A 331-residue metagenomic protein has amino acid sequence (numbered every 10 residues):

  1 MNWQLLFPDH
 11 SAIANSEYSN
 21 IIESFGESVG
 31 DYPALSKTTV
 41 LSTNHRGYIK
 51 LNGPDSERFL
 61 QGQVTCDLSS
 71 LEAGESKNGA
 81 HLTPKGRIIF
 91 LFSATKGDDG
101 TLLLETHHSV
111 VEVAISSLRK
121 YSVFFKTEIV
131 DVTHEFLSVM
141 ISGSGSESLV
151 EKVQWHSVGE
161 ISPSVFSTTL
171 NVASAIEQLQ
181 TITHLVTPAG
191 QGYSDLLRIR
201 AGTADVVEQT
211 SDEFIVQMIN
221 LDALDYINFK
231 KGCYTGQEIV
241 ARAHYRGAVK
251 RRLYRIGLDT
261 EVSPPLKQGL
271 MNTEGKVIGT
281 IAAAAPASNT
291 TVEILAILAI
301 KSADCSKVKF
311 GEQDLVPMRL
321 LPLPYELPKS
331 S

Functional and structural regions predicted by a protein language model:
M1-T83, R87-I89: Acidic, proline/glycine-enriched N-terminal capping motif
D9, I219-I227, A241-S331: Glycine-rich, small/acidic residue-mixed loop/short-helix segments
E27-K37, A80-L91, S122-F125, E147-H156 (+1 more regions): Short amphipathic beta-strand starts and helix->beta connectors
T39-L41, Y48, S93-A201: Acidic, low-complexity central loop/insert segments
S42-G62, V130-G143, A248-D259: Short glycine-/aliphatic-rich beta-strand segments at the starts of folded cytosolic domains
G53, L104, I141-G143, G236 (+1 more regions): Residue-level signal for inorganic ion chemistry
D67-L68, R119-E128, T181-Q191, N272-I278 (+1 more regions): A common structural junction motif
T168-R255: Anionic-ligand-binding alpha/beta catalytic cores of soluble enzymes and soluble regulatory domains that recognize
